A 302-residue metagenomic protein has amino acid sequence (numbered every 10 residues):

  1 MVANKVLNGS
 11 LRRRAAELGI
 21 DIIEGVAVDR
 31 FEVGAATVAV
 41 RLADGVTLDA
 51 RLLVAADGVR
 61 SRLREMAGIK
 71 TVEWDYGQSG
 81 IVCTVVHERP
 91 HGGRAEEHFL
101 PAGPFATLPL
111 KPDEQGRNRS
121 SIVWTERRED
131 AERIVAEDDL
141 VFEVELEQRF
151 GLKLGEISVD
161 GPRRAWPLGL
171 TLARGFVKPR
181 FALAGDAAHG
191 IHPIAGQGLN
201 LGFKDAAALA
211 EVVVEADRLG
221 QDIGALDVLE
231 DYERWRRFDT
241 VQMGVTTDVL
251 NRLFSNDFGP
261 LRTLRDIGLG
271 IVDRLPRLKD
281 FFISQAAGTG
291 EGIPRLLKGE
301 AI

Functional and structural regions predicted by a protein language model:
M1-R14, A131-L140: Short beta-strand to alpha-helix junction loop
G19-D21, F181: Short, conserved active-site loop motifs that form the nucleotide-linked donor/cofactor pocket
D21-I23, R164: General small-molecule cofactor/ligand-binding pocket signal
E24-V38: A conserved short coil-to-beta-strand element within the FAD-binding core of flavoproteins
A39-R41, V46, L53-A165, A173: Conserved FAD-binding catalytic core of PHBH/FMO-like flavoproteins
D49-R51, K178-P179: Active-site acidic short loop of glycosyltransferases
D130-L226: FAD/FMN-dependent oxidoreductases across multiple families
E211-I302: C-terminal helical "tail/cap" subdomain of flavin- and related membrane-associated enzymes
